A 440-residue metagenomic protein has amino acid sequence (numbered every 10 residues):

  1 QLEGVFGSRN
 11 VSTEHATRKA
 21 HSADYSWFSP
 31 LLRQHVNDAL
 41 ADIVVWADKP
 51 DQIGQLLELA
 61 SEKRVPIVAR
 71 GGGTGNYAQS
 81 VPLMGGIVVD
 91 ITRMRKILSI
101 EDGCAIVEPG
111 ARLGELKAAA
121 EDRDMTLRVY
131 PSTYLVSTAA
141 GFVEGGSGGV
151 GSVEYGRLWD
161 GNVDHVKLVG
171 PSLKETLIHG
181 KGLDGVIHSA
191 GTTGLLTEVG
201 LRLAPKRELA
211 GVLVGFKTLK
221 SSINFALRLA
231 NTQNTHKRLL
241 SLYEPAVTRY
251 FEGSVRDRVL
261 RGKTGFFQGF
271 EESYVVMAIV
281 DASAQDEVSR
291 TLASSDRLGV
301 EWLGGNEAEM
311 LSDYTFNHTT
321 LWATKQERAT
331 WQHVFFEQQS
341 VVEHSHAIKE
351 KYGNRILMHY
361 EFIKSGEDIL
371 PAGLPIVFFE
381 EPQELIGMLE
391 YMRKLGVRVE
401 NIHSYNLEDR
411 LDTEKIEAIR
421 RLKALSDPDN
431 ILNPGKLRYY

Functional and structural regions predicted by a protein language model:
Q1-E58, T74-G103, V247-S254, N306-Q326 (+1 more regions): N-terminal flexible segment immediately upstream of the FAD-binding catalytic core in FAD-dependent oxidoreductases
L2, F6, L59-A60, F225-T232 (+3 more regions): Short amphipathic alpha-helices in soluble, non-transmembrane regions that often serve as interface/regulatory elements
V11-H15, V45-A47, I67-G71, A78 (+12 more regions): General beta-strand structural signal in soluble alpha/beta enzymes
V65, R70-G72, S80-G86, T92 (+1 more regions): Conserved glycine-rich FAD pyrophosphate-binding loop
K96-G103, V107-N234, L240: FAD-binding subdomain of flavoenzyme oxidoreductases
F216-T218, L229, H236-E301: A conserved active-site cap/scaffold subdomain adjacent to cofactor or substrate pockets
T218-S221, A278-D286, E337-V341, V377-P382: Helix N-cap motif at beta-to-alpha junctions
S221-V259, Q338-R355, E381-L389: Short amphipathic alpha-helix segments
